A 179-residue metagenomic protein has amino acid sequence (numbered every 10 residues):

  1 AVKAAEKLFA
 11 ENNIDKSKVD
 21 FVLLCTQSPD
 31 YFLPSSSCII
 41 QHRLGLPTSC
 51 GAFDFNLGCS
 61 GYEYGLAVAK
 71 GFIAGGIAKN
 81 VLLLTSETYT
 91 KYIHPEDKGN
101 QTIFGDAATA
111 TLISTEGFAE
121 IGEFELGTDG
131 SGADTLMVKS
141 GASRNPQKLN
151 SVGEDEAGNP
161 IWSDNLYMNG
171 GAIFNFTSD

Functional and structural regions predicted by a protein language model:
A1-L8, G65-A69: Buried hydrophobic packing segments
V2, D97-N175: Condensing-enzyme catalytic core mediating Claisen C-C bond formation in acyl metabolism
A4-D20: Phosphate/pyrophosphate-binding loops at sites that engage ATP/ADP/AMP, CoA/4′-phosphopantetheine, polyphosphate
C25, N56, V81-E87, I113-S114 (+1 more regions): Short beta-strand segments
T26-V81: Conserved catalytic cysteine-centered active-site region of acyl-thioester-dependent Claisen-condensing enzymes
Y31-L33, Y62-Y64, Y89-I93, G130-A133: Short, well-ordered, mixed-charge alpha-helical segments that flank or form enzyme active sites
A74-A108: Flexible, glycine-rich active-site loops centered on histidine and acidic residues that chelate a metal or position
